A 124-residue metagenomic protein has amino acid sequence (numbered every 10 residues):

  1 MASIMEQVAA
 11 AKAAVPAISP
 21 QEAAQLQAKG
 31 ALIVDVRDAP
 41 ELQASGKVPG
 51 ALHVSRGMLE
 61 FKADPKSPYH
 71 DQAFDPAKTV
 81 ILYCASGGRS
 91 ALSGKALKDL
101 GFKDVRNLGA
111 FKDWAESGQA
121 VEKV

Functional and structural regions predicted by a protein language model:
M1-A31, A39-T79, G88-V124: Rhodanese-like catalytic fold shared by cysteine-dependent sulfurtransferases and DSP/PTP-type phosphatases
V34: Active-site flanking residues adjacent to catalytic metal/cofactor-binding acidic residues
Y83: Short, surface-exposed ligand- or partner-binding patches at beta-edge/loop junctions that are enriched in aromatics
